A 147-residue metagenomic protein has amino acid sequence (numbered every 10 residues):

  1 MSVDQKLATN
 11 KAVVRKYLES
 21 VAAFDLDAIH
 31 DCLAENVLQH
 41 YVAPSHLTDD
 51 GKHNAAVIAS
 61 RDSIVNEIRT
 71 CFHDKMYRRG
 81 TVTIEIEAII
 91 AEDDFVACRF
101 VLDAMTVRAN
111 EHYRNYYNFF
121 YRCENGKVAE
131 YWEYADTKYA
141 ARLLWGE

Functional and structural regions predicted by a protein language model:
M1-E35, G146-E147: Short, low-complexity N-terminal intrinsically disordered segments enriched in polar/charged residues
S2-K6, F72-E147: A beta-strand edge to alpha-helix "cap/lid" segment located at domain peripheries
V3-L7, H53, V57-R61, N110: Alpha-helix initiation/capping motif
V14-Y17, I29, V37, I64 (+3 more regions): Hydrophobic pocket/interface hotspot
E35-E92: A solvent-exposed, acidic/Ser-Thr-rich amphipathic alpha-helical stretch
